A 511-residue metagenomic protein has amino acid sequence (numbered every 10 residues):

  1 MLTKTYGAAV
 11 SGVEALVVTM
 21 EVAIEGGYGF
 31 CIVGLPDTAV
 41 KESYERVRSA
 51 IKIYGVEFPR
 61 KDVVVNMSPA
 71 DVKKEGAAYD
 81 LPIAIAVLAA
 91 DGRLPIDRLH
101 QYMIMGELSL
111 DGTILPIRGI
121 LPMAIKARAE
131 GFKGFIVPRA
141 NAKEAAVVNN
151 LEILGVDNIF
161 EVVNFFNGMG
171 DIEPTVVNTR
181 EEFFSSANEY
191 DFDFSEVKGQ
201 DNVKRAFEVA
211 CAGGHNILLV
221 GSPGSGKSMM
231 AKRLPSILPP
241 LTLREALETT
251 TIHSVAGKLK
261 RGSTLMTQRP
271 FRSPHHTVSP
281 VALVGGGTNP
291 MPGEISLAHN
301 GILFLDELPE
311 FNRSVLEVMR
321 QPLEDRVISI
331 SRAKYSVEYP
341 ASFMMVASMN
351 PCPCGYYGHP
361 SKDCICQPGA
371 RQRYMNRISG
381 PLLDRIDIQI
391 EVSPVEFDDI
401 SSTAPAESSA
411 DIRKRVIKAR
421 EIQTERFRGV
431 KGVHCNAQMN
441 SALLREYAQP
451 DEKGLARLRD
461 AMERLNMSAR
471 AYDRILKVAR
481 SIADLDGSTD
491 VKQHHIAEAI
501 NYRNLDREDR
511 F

Functional and structural regions predicted by a protein language model:
M1-L218, S222-S228, S331, A471-Y472 (+1 more regions): Peripheral, non-AAA+ core regions of ATP-driven protein-machinery
V33, A39-Y44, P59, N66-G76 (+2 more regions): Basic, amphipathic alpha-helical bundle interface domains used for macromolecular binding and assembly
L110, L303-F304, E310-F311, F397: Residues immediately C-terminal
G170-V209, G213, P240-I295: P-loop NTPase nucleotide-binding/switch module
L219-K260, D325: Walker A/P-loop
G221, G285, E307: The Walker A (P-loop) glycine that initiates the GxxxxGKT/S ATP-binding motif of P-loop NTPases
N300, D306-E307, V318: Walker B catalytic acidic pair
